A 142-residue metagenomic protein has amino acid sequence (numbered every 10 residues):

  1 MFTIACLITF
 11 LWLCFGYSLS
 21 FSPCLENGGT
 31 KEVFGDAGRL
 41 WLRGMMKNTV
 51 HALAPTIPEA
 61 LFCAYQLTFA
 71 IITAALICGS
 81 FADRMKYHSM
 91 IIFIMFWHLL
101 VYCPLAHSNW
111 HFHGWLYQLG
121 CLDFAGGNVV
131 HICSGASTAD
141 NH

Functional and structural regions predicted by a protein language model:
M1-H142: Hydrophobic alpha-helical transmembrane bundles of multi-pass membrane proteins
